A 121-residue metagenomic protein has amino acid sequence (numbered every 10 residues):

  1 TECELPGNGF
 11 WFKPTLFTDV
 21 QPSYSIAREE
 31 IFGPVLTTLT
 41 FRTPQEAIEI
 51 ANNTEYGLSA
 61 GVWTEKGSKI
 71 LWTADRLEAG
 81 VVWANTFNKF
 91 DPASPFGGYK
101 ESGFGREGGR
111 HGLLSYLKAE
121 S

Functional and structural regions predicted by a protein language model:
T1: Two-metal-ion RNase H-like nuclease active-site motif
E4, W11-S121: Conserved C-terminal structural/oligomerization subdomain of aldehyde/semialdehyde dehydrogenase
